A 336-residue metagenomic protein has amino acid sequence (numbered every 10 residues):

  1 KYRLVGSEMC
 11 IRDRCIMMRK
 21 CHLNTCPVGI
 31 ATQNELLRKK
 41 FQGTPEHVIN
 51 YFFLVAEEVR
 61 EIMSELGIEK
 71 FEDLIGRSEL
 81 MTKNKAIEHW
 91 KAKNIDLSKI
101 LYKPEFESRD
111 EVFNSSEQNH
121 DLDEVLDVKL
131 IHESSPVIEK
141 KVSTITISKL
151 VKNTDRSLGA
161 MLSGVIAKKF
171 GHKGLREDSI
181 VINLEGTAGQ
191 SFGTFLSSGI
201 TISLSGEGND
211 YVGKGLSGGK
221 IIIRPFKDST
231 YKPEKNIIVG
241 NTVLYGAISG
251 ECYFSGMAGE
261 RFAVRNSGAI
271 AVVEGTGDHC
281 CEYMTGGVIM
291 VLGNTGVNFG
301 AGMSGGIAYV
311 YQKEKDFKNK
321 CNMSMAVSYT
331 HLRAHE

Functional and structural regions predicted by a protein language model:
K1-G6, H331-E336: Single conserved hydrophobic/aromatic residue that forms the stacking wall/gate of nucleotide- or nucleobase-binding
S7-E8, R12, L37-E72: Phosphate/diphosphate-binding loops
S7-L36: Flexible glycine/proline-rich, aromatic-decorated loop/lid segments
M9-C10, W90-V151: Active-site loops and adjacent core secondary-structure elements that bind or stabilize anionic groups
E72-N119, Q312-Y329: Terminal amphipathic helices with adjacent charged low-complexity linkers/tails
F170-K173, Q190-L196, G208-L216, N241-L244 (+3 more regions): Short, T/G/N/S-enriched strand-turn elements that build extracellular solenoid repeat scaffolds
V181-N183, S203, S217, I222 (+7 more regions): Extracellular beta-strand solenoid repeats
E185, F195, S203-E207, G215 (+6 more regions): Feature marks extracellular polysaccharide-active and adherence modules
